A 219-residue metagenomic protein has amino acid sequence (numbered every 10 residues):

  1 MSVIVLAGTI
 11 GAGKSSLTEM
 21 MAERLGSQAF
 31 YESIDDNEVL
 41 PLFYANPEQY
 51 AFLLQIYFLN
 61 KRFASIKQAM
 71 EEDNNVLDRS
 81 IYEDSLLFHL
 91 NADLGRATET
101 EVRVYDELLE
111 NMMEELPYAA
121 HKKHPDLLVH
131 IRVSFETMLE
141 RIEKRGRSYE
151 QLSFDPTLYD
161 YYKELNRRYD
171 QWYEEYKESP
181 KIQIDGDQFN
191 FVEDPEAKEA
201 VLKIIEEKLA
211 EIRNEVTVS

Functional and structural regions predicted by a protein language model:
L6: Hydrophobic anchor at the beta1->P-loop junction of P-loop NTPases
T9: P-loop (Walker A) phosphate-binding loop of NTP-binding proteins
K14: Conserved lysine of the Walker
E23-F63, L86-L90: Conserved substrate/cofactor phosphate-moiety recognition/catalytic segment in nucleotide-dependent phosphotransferases
R62-Y105: A basic- and aromatic-enriched beta-loop-alpha substructure that forms the phosphate/nucleotide- and DNA/RNA-contacting
L87-R167: A glycine- and Lys/Arg-enriched "phosphate-lid" helix/loop adjacent to the NTP-binding pocket of small-molecule kinases
E143-S219: NTP-dependent small-molecule kinase module
